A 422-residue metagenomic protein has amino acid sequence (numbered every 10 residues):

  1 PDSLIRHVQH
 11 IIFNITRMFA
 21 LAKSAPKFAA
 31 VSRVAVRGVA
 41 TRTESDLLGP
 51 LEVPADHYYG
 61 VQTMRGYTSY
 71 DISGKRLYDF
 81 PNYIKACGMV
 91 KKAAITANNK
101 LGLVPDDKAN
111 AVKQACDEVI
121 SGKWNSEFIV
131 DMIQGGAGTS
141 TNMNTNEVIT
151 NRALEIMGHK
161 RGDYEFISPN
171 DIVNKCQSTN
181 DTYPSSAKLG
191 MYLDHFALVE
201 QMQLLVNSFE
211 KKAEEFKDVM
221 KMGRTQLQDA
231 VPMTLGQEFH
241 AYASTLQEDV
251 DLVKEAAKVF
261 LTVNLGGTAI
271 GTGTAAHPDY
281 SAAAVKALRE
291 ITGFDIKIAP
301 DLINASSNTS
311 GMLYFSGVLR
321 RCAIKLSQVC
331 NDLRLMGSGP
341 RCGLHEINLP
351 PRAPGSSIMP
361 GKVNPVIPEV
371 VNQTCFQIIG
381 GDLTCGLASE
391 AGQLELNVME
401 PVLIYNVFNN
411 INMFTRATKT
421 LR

Functional and structural regions predicted by a protein language model:
P1-R17: N-terminal amphipathic/basic-hydrophobic helices that include classical n-h-c signal peptides and signal-anchor
F19-A22, P26-R422: Conserved, well-structured ligand/cofactor-binding cores
